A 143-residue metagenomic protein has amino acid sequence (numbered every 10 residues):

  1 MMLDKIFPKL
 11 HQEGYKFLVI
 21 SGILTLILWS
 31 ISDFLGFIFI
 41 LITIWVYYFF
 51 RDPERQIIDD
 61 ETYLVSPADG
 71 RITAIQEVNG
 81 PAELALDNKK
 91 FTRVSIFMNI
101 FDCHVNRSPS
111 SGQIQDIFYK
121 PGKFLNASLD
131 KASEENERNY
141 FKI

Functional and structural regions predicted by a protein language model:
M1-V19: N-terminal membrane-targeting/pre-transmembrane regions
G22-S32: Hydrophobic alpha-helical transmembrane segments
D33-D59: Transmembrane alpha-helices and immediately adjacent membrane-cytoplasm interface residues in multi-pass integral
R55, T62, L129-D130: Short capping/connector residues at structural and topological boundaries
D59-D60, F101: Short, small/polar residue-rich loop motifs at catalytic or cofactor-binding pockets
Y63-V65, D87: Short, charge-rich binding segments
V65-P67, R107: Small beta-strand-rich domains/subdomains or short beta-sheet motifs embedded in larger alpha/beta proteins
I72-I143: Cytosolic, membrane-proximal regulatory domains of ion/volume homeostasis and mechanosensation machinery
